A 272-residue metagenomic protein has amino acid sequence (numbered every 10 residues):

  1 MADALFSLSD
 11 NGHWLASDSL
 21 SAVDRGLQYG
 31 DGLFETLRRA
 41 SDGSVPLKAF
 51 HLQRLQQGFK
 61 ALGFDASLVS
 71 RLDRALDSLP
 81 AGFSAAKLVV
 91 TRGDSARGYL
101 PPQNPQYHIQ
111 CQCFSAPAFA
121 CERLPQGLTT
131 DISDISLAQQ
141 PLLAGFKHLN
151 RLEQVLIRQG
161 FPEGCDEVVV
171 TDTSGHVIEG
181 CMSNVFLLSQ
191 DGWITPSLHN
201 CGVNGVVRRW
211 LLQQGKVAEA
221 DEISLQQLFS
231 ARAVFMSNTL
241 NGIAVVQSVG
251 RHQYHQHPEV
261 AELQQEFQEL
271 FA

Functional and structural regions predicted by a protein language model:
M1-F83, T91, A96-A272: Helix-start/capping segments and mature chain N-termini
L88: Phosphate/pyrophosphate-binding loop motifs in nucleotide- or prenyl diphosphate-using proteins
